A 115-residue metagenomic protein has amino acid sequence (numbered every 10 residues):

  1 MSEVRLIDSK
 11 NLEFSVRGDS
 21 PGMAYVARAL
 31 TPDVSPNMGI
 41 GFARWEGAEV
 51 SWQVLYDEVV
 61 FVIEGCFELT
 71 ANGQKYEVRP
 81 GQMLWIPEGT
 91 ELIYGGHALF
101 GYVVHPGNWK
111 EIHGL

Functional and structural regions predicted by a protein language model:
M1-F42: A short, N-terminal "cap"/entry segment at the start of jelly-roll beta-barrel domains of the cupin/DSBH fold
D33-V54, P87: Conserved short histidine dyad/triad with adjacent acidic residue
R44-W45, Q53-L69: Short, conserved beta-strand element in jelly-roll/cupin
V59, C66-E68, K75, E91 (+1 more regions): Structural motif
G73-G89: Short acidic-glycine-tyrosine-enriched beta hairpin
E88-I112: Ligand-binding loop in jelly-roll beta-barrel domains
